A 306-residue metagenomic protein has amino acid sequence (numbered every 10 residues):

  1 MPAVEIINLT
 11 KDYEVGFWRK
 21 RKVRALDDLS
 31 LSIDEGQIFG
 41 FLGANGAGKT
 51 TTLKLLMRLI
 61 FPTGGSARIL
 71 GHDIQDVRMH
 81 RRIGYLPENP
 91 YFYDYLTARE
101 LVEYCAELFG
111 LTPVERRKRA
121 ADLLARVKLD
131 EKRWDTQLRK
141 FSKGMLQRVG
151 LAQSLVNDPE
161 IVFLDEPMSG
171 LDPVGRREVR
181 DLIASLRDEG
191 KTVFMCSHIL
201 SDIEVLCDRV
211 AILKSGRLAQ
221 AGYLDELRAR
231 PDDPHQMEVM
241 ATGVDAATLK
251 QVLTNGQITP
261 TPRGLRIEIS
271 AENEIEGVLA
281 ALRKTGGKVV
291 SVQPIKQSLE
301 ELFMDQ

Functional and structural regions predicted by a protein language model:
P2-V4, K11-K214, Q220: ABC transporter nucleotide-binding domains
V15, E35, A241-G243, A271: Non-catalytic surface loops within mature trypsin-like serine protease
D73-I74, L218, T242-V244, E272 (+1 more regions): Short, surface-exposed acidic/glycine-rich loop or hinge patches that mediate macromolecular interfaces
Y95, V239, E268, V292-Q293: Active-site-adjacent beta-strand anchor residues
R177, G256-T259, K288-Q293: A short linear hydrophobic-aromatic micro-motif
R180-I269: ABC transporter nucleotide-binding domain
S270-Q306: C-terminal coupling/interaction segments
